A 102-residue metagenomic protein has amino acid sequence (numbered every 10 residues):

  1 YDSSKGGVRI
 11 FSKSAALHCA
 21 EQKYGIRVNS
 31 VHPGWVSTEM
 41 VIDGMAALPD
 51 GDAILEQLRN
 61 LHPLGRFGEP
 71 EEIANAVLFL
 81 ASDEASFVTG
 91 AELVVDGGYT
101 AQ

Functional and structural regions predicted by a protein language model:
S4, S12: Active-site helix of classical SDR
K5, A74: Conserved catalytic core of two-component sensor histidine kinases
C19-Y24, V36, G68, A81: A short hydrophobic alpha-helix cap/turn motif
A20-R27, V88-G90: Short, small/polar-rich loop/turn modules that mediate ligand/substrate recognition or access, typified
R27-P33, S37, A81, V94-D96: Conserved SDR Rossmann-fold cofactor-binding beta-strand/turn motif
W35-L61: A glycine/serine/threonine-rich, flexible loop-to-helix segment that serves as the NAD(P) cofactor-binding "lid"
H62-I73, E84: A conserved structural motif in NAD(P)-dependent oxidoreductases
V77-L78, T89-Q102: Short C-terminal tail/terminal secondary-structure segment of NAD(P)H-dependent dehydrogenase/reductase domains
